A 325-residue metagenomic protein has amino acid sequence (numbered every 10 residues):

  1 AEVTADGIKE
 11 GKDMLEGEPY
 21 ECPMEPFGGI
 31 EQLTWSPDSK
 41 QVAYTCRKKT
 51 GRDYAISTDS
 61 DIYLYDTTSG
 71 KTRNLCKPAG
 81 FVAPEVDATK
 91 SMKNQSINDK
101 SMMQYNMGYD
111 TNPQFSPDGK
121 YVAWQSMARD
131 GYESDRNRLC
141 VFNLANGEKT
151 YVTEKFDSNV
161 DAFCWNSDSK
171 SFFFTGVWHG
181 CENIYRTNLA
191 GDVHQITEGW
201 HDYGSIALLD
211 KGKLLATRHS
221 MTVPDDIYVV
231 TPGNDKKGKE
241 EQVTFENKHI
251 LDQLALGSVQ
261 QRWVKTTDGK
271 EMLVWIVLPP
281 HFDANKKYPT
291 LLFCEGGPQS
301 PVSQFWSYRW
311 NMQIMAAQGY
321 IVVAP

Functional and structural regions predicted by a protein language model:
A1, L15-G29, T45-Y63, N74-T111 (+6 more regions): A flexible loop/linker signature enriched in serine peptidases of the S9 family
V3-G7, D66-G70, N143-G147, T187-D192 (+1 more regions): Short loop/turn segments that connect beta-strands within beta-propeller blades
G11-K12, R73, T150, H194 (+1 more regions): A structural motif specific to WD40 beta-propellers
P37-D38, P117-D118, S167-D168, L209-K211: Residue-level detector of Asp-centered blade-edge/turn motifs that repeat once per structural unit in beta-propeller
V42-A43, G119-V122, S171-F172, I196 (+1 more regions): Hydrophobic beta-strand positions that form the internal "hydrophobic ladder" of WD40/Gbeta-like beta-propeller blades
V152-A162, H194-I206, T244-A255: Conserved blade-ending motifs and adjacent loop-strand segments that build the rim/top face of beta-propeller domains
G204-P325: Serine-hydrolase catalytic core recognition
